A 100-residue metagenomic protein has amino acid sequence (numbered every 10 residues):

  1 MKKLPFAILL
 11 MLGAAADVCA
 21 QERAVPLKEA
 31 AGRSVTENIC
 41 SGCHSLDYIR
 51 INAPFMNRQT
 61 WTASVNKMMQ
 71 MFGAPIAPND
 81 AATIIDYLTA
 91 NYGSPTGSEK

Functional and structural regions predicted by a protein language model:
L4-G13: Sec-dependent N-terminal signal peptides
D17-V35, Q70-F72: Electrostatic cytochrome c docking/interface patches
K28-E37, I49, P54-M56, I76-N79: Short sequence/structural segments immediately N-terminal
T36-D47, I84, L88: The canonical Cys-X-X-Cys-His
F55-A63: Short cysteine/histidine-rich metal-coordination sites, predominantly Zn2+-binding motifs
T62-A74: Short microdomains enriched in Cys/His and/or Lys/Arg
P75-E99: C-terminal capping alpha-helices of c-type cytochrome domains
